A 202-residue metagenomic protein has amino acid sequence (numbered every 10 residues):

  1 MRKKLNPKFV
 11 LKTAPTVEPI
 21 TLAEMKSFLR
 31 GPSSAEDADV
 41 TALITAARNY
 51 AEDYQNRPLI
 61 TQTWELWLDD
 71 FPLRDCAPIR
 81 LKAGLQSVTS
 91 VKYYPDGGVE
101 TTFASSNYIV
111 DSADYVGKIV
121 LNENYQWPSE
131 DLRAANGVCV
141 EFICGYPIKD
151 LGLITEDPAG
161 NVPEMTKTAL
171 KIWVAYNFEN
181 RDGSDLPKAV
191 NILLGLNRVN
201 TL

Functional and structural regions predicted by a protein language model:
M1-L202: Divalent metal-cofactor coordination and adjacent catalytic microenvironments
